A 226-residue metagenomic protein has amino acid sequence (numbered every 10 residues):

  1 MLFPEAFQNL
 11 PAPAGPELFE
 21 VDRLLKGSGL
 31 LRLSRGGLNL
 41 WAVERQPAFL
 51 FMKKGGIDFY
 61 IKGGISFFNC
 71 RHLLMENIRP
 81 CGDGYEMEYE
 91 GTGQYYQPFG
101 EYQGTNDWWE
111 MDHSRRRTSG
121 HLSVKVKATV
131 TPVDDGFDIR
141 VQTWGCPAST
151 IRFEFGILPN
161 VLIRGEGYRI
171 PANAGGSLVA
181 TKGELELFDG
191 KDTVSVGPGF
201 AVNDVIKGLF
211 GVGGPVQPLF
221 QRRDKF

Functional and structural regions predicted by a protein language model:
M1-G190: Extended polysaccharide-engagement surfaces of secreted carbohydrate-active enzymes
V179-F226: Beta-strand-rich recognition/accessory modules
